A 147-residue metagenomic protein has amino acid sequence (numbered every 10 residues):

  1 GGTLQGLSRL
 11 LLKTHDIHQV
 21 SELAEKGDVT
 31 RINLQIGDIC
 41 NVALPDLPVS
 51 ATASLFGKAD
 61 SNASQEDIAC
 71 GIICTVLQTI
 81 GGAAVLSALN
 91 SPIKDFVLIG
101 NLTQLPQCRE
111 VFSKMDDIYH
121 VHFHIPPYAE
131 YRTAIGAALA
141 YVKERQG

Functional and structural regions predicted by a protein language model:
G1-L44: Glycine-rich phosphate-binding loop plus the immediately following alpha-helix
T3-L12, D16, F123-G147: Glycine-rich phosphate-binding/hydrolytic loop that grips phosphoryl groups
L10-T14, L23-G27, V42, A59 (+7 more regions): Change "in soluble alpha/beta enzymes" to "in soluble alpha/beta proteins
R31-I32, S113, A138-Y141: Short low-complexity, flexible loop/linker segments enriched in glycine and/or proline with clustered acidic
P45-D95, E130: Adenine-nucleotide phosphate-binding core of ATP-dependent small-molecule kinases
S50-D60, P106-Y119: Acidic-glycine-rich active-site phosphate/pyrophosphate-binding loop
A63-D67, D116-F123: Glycine/charged-rich beta-loop-alpha catalytic/anionic-binding loops adjacent to active sites
L86-L89, I93-M115, A129-E130: Glycine-rich phosphate-binding loops at beta-strand->alpha-helix junctions
